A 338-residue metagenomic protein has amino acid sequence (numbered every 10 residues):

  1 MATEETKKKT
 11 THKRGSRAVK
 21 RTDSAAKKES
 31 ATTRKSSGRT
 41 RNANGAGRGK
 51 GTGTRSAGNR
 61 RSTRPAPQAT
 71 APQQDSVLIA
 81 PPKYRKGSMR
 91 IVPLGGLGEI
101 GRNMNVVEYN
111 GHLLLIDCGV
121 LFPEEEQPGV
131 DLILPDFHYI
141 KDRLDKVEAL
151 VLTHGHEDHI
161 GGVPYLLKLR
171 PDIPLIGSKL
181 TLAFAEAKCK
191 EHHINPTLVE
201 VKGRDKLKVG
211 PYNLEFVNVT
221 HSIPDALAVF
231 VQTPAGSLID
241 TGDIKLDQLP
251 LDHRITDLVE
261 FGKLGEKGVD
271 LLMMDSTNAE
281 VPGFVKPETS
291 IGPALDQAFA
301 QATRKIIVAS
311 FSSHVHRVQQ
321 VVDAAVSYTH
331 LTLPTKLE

Functional and structural regions predicted by a protein language model:
A2-Q74: Intrinsically disordered, low-complexity RNA-associated tracts
R64-V151, H156-S327, L331-L333: His/Asp/Glu-rich metal-coordinating catalytic cores of metallo-dependent phosphodiesterases/hydrolases acting on
